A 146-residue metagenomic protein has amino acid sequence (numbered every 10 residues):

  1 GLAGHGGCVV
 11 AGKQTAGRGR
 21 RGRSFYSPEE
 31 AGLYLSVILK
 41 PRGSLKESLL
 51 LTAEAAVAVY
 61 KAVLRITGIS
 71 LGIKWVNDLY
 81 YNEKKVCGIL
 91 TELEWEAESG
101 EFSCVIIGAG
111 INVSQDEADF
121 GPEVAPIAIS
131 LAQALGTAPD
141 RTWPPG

Functional and structural regions predicted by a protein language model:
G1-I66, C87: N-terminal lobe of the biotin/lipoate ligase/transferase fold
A11, L71-W75: General beta-strand structural signal in soluble alpha/beta enzymes
T15, N77-L79: Acidic, glycine-rich active-site loops and adjacent beta-strand->loop/helix elements that engage anionic groups
R20-F25, V76-N77, E117-F120: Intrinsically disordered, low-complexity boundary segments flanking structured domains
L35, D78, G110: Residue-level signal for inorganic ion chemistry
L45-K46, L50-L71, Y81-G146: Long, positively charged amphipathic alpha-helical accessory segments at protein N-termini or as interdomain linkers
